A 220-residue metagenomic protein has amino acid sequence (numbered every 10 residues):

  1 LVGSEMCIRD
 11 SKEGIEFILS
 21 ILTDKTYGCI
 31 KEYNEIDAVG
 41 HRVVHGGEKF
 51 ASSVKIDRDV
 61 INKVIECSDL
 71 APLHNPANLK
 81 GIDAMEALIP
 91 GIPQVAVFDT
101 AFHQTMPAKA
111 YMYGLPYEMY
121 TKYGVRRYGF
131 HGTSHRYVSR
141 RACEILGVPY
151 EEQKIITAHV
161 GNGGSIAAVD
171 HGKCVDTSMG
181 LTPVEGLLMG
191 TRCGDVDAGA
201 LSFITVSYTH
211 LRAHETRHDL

Functional and structural regions predicted by a protein language model:
L1-D10, T209-T216: Conserved small/polar residues in nucleotide/adenosyl-binding loops
S4-Y27, E66: N-terminal phosphate-binding loop and adjacent alpha-helix
R9-K12, E16, V54, R58 (+6 more regions): Electropositive phosphate-/nucleotide-binding environments in soluble metabolic enzymes
L22, G28-H74, V95, A101-A110: Short beta-strand-loop/turn "lid" adjacent to the catalytic site in phosphate-handling enzymes
H41, P72-P76, P93-F98, I156-A158 (+2 more regions): General beta-strand structural signal in soluble alpha/beta enzymes
G81-P93: A structural motif corresponding to the C-terminal end of an alpha-helix and its immediate exit/capping segment
F102-V206: Glycine-rich phosphate-binding loop of actin/hexokinase-like ATP-binding domains
